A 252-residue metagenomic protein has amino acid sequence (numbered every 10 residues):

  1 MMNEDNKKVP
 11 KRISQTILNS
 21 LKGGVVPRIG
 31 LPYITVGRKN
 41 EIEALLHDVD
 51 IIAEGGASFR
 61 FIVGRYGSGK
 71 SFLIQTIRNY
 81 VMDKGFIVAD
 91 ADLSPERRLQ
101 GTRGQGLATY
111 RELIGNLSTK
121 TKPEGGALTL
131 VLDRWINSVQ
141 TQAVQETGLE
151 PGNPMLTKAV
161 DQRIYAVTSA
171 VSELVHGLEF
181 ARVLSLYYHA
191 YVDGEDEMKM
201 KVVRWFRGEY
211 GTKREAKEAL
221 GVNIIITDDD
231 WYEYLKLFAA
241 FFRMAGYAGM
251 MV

Functional and structural regions predicted by a protein language model:
M1-S58, L156-T157: A short, basic N-terminal segment
V25, I29, I42, F61-I62 (+2 more regions): General secondary-structure edge motif
E54-T76: Walker A/P-loop nucleotide-binding motif
S68, F72, T76-G249: P-loop NTPase nucleotide-binding core
